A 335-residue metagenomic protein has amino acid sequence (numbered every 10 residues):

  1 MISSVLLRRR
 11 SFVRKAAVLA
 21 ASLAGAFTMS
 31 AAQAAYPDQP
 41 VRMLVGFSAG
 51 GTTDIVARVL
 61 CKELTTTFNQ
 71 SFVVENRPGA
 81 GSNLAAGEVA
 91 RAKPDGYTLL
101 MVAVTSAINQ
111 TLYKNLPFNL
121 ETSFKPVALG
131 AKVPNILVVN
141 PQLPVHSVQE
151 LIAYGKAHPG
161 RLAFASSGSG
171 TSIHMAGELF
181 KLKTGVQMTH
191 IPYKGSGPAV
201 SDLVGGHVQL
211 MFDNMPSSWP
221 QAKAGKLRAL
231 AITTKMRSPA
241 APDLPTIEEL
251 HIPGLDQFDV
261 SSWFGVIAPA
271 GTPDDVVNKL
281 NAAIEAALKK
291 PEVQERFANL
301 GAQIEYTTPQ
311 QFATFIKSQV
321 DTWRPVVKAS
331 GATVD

Functional and structural regions predicted by a protein language model:
I2, D38-P40, L182-K183, K223-A224 (+1 more regions): An extracytoplasmic/periplasmic, membrane-proximal ligand-sensing/linker region
S3-A20, A24-F27: Twin-arginine (Tat) signal peptide motif
Q33-T122, R161, G185-L210, N214 (+3 more regions): N-terminal (or domain-start) structured segment
D38, T65-N69, T184, P245 (+2 more regions): A short C-terminal helix-loop "cap" of Rossmann-like NAD(P)-dependent dehydrogenase/epimerase domains
I55, V59, E63, L84 (+16 more regions): Extracytoplasmic/secreted proteins, especially bacterial periplasmic and envelope-associated proteins
R91-Y97, T111-P198, I247, W263-R296: Hinge/capping helix and adjacent helix->loop/strand transition within the periplasmic-binding protein
K132, S218-L288, S318-D321: C-terminal lobe and pocket-closing loops of periplasmic/extracytoplasmic Venus-flytrap solute-binding proteins
